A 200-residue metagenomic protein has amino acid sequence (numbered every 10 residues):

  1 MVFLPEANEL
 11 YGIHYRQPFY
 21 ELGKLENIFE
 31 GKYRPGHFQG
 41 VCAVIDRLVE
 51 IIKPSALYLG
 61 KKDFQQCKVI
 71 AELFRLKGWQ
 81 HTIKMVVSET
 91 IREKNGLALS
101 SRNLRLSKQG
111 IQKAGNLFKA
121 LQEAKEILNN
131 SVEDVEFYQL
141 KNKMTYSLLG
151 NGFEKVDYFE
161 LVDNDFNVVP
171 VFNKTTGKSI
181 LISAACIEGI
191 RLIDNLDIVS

Functional and structural regions predicted by a protein language model:
M1-F153, G189, L196-D197: Nucleotidyltransferase catalytic core that binds NTPs
K143-S200: Phosphate/ribose-recognition catalytic cores of enzymes acting on nucleotide-derived substrates
